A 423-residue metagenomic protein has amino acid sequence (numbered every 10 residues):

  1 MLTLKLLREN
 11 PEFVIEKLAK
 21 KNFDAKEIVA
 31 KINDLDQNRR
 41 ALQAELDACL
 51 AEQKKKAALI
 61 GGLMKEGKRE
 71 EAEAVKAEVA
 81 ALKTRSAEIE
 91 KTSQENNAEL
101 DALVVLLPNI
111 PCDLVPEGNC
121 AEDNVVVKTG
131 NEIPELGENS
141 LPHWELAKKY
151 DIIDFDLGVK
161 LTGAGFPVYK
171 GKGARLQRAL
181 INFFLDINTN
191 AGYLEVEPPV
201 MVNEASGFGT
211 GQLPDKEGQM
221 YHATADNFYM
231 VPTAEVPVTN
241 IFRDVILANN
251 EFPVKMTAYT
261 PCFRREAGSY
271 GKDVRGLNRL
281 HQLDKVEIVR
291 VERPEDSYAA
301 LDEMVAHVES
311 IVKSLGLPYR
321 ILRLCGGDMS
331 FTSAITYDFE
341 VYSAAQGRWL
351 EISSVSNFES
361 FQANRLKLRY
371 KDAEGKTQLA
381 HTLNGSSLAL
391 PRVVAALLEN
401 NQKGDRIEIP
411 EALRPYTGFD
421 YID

Functional and structural regions predicted by a protein language model:
M1-P134, I152, D156: N-terminal alpha-helical targeting/anchoring segments
T129-D423: TRNA-recognition modules of translation machinery and tRNA-sensing kinases, especially anticodon-binding
